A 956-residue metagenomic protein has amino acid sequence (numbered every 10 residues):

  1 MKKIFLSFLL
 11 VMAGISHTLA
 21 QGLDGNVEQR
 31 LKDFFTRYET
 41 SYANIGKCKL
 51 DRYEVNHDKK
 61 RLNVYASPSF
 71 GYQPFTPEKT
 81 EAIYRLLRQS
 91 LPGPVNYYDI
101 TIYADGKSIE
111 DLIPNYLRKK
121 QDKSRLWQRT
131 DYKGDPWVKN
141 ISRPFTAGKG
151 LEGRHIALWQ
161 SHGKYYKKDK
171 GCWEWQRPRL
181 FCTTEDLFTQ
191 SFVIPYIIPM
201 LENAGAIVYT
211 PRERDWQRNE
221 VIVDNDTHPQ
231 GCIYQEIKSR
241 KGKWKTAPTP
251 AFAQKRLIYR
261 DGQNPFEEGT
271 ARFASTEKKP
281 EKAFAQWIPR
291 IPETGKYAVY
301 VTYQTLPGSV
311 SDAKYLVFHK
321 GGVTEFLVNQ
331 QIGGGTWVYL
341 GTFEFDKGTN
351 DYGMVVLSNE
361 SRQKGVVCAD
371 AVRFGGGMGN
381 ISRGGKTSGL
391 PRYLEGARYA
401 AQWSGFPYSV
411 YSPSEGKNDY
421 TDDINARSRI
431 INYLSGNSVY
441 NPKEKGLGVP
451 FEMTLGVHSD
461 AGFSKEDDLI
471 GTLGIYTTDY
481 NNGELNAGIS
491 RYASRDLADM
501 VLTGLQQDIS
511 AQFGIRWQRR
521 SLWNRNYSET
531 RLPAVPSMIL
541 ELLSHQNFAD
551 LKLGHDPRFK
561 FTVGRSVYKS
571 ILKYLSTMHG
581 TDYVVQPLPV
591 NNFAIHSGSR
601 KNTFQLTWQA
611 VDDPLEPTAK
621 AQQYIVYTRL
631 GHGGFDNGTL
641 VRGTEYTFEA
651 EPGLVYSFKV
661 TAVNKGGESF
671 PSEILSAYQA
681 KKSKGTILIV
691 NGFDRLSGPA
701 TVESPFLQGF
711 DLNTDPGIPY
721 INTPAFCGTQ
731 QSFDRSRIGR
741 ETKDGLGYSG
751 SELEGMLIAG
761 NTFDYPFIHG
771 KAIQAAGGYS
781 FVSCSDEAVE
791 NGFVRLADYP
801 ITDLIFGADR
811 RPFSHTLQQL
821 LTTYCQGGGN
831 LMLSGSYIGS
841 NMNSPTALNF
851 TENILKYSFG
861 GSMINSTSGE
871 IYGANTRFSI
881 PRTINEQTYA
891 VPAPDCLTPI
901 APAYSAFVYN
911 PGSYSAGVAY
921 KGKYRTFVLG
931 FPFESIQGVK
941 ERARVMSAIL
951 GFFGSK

Functional and structural regions predicted by a protein language model:
A66-S67, Y72-E174, R362, A369-L390 (+4 more regions): Non-catalytic propeptide/linker segments at domain boundaries
Q263, T270, E360, G365 (+6 more regions): Active-site-adjacent mobile loop/cap segments within catalytic or ligand-binding domains
A283-P307: A short beta-strand element within beta-rich, extracytoplasmic domains of secreted/secretory-pathway proteins
L532-H545, S566, V789, D798-Y799 (+2 more regions): A glycine-centered loop/beta-turn motif at secondary-structure junctions
Y574-T618, G667-G685: Pro/Thr/Ser/Gly-rich low-complexity, intrinsically disordered linker/stalk tracts
T647-G667: Beta-strand-rich modules
T723-N849: Helical hinge/lid and interdomain linker segments adjacent to catalytic or ligand-binding clefts that mediate domain
R795, L804-Y904, N910-P911, E941 (+1 more regions): A glycine-rich, often tryptophan-bearing local segment used as a flexible ligand/cofactor-contacting loop or short
